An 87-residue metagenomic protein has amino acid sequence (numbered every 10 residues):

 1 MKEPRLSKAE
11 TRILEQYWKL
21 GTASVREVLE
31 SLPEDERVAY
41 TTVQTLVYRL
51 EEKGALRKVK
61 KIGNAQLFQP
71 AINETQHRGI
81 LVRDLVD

Functional and structural regions predicted by a protein language model:
E3-A9, K61-I80: Short, cationic-aromatic polyanion-contact patches
T11-Q16, E27: Pre-recognition alpha-helix immediately N-terminal to the DNA-recognition helix within helix-turn-helix or winged-helix
Y17-G21: Short helix-to-turn junction characteristic of helix-turn-helix DNA-binding domains, especially the helix
A23-L32: Short acidic, hydrophobic short linear motifs in intrinsically disordered regions
Q44-Y48: Short, hydrophobic-biased segments on the C-terminal half of alpha helices that form "recognition helices"
G54: Glycine-centered, phosphate/nucleic-acid-interacting loop/turn motifs that mediate DNA/RNA or nucleotide
K58: Short beta-strand "wing" residues that participate in macromolecule-binding interfaces
I80-D87: Amphipathic alpha-helical dimerization/coiled-coil segments that flank or bridge DNA-binding/regulatory modules
